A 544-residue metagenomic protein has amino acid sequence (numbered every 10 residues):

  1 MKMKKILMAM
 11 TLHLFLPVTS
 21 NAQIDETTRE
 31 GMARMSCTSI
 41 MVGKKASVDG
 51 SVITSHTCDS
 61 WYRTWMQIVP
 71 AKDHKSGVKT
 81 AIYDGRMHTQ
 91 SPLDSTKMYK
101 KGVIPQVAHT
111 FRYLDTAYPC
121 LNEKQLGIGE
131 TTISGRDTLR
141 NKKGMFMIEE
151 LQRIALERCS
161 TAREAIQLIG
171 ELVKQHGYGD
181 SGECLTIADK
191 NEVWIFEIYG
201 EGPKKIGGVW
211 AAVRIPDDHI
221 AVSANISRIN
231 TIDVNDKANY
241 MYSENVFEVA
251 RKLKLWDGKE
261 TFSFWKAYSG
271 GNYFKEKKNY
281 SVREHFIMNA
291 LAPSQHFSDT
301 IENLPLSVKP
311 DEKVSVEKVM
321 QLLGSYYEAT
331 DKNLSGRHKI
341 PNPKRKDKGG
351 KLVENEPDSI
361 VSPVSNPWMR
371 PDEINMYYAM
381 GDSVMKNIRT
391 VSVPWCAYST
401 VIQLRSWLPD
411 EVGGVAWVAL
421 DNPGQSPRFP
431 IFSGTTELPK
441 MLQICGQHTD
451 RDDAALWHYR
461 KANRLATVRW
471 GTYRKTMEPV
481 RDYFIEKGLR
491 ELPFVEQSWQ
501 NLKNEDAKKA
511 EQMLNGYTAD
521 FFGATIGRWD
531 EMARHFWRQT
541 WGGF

Functional and structural regions predicted by a protein language model:
M1-K5: Positively charged n-region of N-terminal signal peptides that target proteins for export
A9-P17: Bacterial N-terminal signal peptides
S20-A22: Boundary at the C-terminal end of the N-terminal hydrophobic targeting segment
I24-I148, L168-Q321: A contiguous strand-loop segment
Q152-R158: Short, well-ordered beta-strand elements within core beta-sheets of diverse protein domains
R251-W407, E411-V412: Glycine-rich, aromatic-lined ligand/substrate-binding cores of catalytic and carbohydrate-binding domains
V361-W499: Substrate-recognition/cap regions that form aromatic- and gly/pro-loop-enriched pockets for small-molecule ligands
P479-F544: Histidine-centered catalytic/metal-binding microenvironments
